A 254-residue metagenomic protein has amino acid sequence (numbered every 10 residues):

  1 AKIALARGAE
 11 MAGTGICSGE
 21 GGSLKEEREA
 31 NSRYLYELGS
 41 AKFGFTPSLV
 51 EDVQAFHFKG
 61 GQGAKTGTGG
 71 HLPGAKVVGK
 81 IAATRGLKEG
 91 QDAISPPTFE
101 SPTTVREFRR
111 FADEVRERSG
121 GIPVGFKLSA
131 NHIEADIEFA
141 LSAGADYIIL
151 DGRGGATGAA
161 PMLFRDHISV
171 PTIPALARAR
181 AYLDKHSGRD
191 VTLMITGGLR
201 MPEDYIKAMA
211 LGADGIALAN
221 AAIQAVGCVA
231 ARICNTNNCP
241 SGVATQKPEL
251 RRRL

Functional and structural regions predicted by a protein language model:
A1-I81, R85-I94, E107: N-terminal capping/small domains of soluble enzymes
K2, N31, S48-E51, G70-P73 (+5 more regions): Surface-exposed beta-strand edges and their flanking turn/coil or helix-capping segments
P96-R252: Glycine-rich phosphate/ribose-binding loops and adjacent secondary-structure elements that form binding surfaces
